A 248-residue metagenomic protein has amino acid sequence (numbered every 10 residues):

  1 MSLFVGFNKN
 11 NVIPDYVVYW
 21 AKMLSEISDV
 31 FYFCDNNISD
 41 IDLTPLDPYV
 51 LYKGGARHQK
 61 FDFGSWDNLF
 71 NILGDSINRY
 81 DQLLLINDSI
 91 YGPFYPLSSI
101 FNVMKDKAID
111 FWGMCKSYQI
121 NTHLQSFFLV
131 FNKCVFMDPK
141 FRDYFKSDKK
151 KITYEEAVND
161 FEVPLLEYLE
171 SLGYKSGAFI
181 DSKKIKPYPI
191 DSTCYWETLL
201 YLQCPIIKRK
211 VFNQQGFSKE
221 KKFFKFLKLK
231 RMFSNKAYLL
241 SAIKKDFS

Functional and structural regions predicted by a protein language model:
M1-S248: ER/Golgi luminal nucleotide-sugar-dependent glycosyltransferases, focusing on the catalytic module
